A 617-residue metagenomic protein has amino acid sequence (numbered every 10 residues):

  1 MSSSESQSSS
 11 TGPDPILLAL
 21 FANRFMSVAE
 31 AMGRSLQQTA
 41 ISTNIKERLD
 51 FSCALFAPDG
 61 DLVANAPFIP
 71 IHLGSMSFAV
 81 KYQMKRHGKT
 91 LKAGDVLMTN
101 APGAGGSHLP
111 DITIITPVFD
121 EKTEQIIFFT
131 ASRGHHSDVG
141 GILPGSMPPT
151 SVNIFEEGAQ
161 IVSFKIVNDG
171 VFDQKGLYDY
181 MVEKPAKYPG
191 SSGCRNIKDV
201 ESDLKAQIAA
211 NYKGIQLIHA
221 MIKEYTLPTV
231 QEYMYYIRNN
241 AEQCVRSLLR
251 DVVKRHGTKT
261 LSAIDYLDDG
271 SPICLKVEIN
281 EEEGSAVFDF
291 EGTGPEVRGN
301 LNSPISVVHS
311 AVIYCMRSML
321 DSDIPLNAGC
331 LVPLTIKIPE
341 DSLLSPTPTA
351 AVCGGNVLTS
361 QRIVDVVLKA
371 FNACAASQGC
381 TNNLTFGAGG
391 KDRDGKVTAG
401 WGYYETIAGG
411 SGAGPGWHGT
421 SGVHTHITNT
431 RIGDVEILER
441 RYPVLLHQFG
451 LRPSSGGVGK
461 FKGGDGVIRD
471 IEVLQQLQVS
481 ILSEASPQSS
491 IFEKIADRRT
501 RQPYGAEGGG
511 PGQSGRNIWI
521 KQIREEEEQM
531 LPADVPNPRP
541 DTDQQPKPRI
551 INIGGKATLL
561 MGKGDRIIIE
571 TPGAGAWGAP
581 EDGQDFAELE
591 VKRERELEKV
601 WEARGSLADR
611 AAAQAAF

Functional and structural regions predicted by a protein language model:
S2-A93, M98-E121, I126-F617: Glycine/proline-enriched, intrinsically flexible loops and inter-domain linkers
